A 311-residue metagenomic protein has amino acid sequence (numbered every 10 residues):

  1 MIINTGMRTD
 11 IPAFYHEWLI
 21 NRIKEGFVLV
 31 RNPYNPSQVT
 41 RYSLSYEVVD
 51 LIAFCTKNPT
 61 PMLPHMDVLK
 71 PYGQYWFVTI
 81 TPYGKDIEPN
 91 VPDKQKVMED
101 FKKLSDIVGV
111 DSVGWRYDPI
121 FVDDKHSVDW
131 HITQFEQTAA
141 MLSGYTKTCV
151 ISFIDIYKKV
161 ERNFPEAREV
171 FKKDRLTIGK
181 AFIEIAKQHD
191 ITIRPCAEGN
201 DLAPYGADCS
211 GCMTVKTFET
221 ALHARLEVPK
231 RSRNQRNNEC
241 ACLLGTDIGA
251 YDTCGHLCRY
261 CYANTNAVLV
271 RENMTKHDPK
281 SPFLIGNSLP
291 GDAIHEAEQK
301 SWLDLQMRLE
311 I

Functional and structural regions predicted by a protein language model:
M1-I87, K94, E99-S105, A267-I311: Conserved Radical SAM active-site core
R8-D10, K57, T79-Y83, D118-I120 (+2 more regions): Active-site beta-loop-alpha junctions enriched in small/polar residues
Y83-V91, P119-D129, N163-F171: Surface-exposed cleft-lining segments at the edges of enzyme active sites
K96-R162, K180-A197: Conserved C-terminal portion of the radical SAM core fold that forms the substrate/S-adenosylmethionine-binding
V160-T246: A conserved mid-domain beta-alpha-beta active-site/ligand-binding segment of alpha/beta enzyme cores
R194, A207-P229, L243, N264-I285 (+2 more regions): Intrinsically disordered, low-complexity segments enriched in serine, threonine, and glycine
N238, T246-N266: Local cysteine-cluster metal-coordination motifs and their immediate loop/turn environment, predominantly Fe-S cluster
